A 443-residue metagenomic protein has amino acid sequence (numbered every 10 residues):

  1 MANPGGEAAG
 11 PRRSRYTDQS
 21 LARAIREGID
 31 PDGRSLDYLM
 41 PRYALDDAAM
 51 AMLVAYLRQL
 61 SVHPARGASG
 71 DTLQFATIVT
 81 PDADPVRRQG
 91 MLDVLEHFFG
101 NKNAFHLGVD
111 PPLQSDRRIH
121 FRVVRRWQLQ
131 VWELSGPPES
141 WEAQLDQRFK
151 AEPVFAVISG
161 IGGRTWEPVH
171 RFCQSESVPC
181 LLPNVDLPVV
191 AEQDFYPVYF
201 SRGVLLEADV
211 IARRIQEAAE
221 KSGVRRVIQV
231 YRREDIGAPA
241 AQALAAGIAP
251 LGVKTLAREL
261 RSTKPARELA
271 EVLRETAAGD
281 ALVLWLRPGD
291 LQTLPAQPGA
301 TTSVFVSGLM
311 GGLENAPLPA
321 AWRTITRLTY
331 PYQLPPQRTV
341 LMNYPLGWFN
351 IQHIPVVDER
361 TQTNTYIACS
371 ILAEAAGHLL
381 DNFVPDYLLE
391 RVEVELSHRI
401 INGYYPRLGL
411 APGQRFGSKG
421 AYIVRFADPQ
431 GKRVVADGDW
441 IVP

Functional and structural regions predicted by a protein language model:
M1-M40, D47-L57: Extracytoplasmic electron-transfer domains, predominantly the class I c-type cytochrome c fold
D47, G70-T72, V86-D93, F105-E192 (+2 more regions): Beta-alpha junction/loop-to-helix N-cap segments that form part of ligand/metal-binding clefts
H63-Q74, H120-R125, E220-R225: Immediate post-signal peptide segment of exported/extracytoplasmic ligand-binding proteins
G67-H106, R226-R232: Short beta-strand segments enriched in small/hydrophobic residues
V86-R118, E207-I211, D235-V253, I371: Short, solvent-exposed amphipathic alpha-helices that sit in or adjacent to ligand/effector-binding or catalytic
V154-R258, T302-L328: Extracytoplasmic ligand/sensor domains, especially the bilobed periplasmic-binding protein
D194-G203, P295-I367, D437-V442: Extracellular/periplasmic periplasmic-binding protein-like sensory domains
W348-T363, A373-V435: Segments of small-molecule ligand-sensing domains
